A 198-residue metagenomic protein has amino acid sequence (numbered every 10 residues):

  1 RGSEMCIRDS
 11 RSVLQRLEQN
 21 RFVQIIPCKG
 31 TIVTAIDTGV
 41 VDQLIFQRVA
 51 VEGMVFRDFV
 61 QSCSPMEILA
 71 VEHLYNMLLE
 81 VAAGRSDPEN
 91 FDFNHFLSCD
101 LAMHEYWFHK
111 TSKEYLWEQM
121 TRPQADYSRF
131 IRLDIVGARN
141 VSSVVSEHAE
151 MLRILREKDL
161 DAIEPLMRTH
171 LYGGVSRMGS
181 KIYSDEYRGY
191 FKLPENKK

Functional and structural regions predicted by a protein language model:
R1-Q61, Y183-K198: Short linear motifs at protein or domain termini
Q15, V60, F108-S112, S176: Amphipathic alpha-helical interaction elements
G39, P65-L133, V144-R153, A162-G173: Conserved amphipathic alpha-helical segments that form helical-bundle/coiled-coil interaction surfaces
F56, T121, G179: A short local structural element in Rossmann-fold oxidoreductases
V136-N140: Solvent-exposed loop and edge beta-strand segments that line ligand/cofactor-binding and catalytic clefts
A162-K198: C-terminal effector-binding regulatory domain of bacterial HTH transcription factors
